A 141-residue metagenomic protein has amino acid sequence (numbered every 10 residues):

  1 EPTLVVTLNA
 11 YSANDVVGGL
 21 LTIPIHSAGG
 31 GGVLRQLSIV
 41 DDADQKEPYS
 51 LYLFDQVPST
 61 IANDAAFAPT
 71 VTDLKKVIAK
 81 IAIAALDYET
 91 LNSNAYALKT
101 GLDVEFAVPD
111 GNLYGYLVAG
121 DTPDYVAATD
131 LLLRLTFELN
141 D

Functional and structural regions predicted by a protein language model:
E1-D141: Surface-exposed, low-hydrophobicity beta-strand/loop segments enriched in small/polar/acidic residues
